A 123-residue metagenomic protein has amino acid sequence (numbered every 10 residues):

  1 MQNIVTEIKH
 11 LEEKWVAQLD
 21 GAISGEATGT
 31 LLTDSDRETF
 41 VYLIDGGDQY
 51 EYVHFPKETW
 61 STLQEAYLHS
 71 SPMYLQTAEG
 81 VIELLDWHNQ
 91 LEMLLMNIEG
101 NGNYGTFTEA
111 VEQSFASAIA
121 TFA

Functional and structural regions predicted by a protein language model:
M1-A123: Conserved active-site motif detector
